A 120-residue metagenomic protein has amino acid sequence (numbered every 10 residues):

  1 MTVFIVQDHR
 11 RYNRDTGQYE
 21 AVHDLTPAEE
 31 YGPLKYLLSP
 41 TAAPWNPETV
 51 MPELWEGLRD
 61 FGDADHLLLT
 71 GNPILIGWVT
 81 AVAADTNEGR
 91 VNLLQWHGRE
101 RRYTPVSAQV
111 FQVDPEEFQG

Functional and structural regions predicted by a protein language model:
M1-H66, W78-G120: Long, low-complexity, Lys/Arg-enriched
L69: Short, surface-exposed polybasic-aromatic patches that bind anionic ligands, especially phosphate groups
P73-L75: Short beta->alpha connector loops
